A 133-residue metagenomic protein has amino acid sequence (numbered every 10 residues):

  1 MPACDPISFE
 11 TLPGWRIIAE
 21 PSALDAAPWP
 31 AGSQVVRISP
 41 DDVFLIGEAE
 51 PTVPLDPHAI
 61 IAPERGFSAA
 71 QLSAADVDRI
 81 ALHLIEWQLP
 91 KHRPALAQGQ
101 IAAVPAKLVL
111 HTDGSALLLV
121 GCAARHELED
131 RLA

Functional and structural regions predicted by a protein language model:
M1-A133: Basic, glycine/lysine-rich polyanion-binding surfaces/domains
